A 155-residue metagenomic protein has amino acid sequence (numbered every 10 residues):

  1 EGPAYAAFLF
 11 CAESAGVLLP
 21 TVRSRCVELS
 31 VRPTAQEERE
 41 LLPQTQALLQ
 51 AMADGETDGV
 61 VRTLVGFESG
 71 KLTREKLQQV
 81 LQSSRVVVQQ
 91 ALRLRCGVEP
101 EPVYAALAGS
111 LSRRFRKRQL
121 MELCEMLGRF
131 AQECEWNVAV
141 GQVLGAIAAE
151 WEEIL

Functional and structural regions predicted by a protein language model:
G2-L155: Charged, glycine-rich active-site and insertion segments that engage polyanionic ligands
